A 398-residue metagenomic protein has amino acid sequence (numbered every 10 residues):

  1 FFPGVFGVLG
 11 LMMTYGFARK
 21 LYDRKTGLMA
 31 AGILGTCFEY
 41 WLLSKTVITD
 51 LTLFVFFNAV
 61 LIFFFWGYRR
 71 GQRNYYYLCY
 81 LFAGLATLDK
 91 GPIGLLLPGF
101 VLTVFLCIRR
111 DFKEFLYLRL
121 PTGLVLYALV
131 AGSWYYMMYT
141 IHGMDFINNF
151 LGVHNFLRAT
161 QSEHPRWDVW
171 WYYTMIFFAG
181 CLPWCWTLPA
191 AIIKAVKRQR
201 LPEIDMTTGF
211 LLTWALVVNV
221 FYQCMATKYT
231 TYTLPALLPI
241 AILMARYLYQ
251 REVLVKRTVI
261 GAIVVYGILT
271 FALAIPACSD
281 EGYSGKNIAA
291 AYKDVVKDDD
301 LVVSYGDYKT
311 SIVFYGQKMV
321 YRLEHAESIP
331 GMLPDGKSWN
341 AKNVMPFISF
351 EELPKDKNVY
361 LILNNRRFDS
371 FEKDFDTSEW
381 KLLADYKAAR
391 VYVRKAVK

Functional and structural regions predicted by a protein language model:
F1-L254: Membrane-integral, polyisoprenol-dependent glycosyltransferases of the GT-C/oligosaccharyltransferase superfamily
V55, L157, Y266-A272: Gly-rich Lys/Arg/Thr-decorated short loops/hinges at beta-loop-alpha junctions or inter-strand turns that position
R70-G71, E163, A277-E281, G336-K342: Short, flexible loop segments at the rims of nucleotide/cofactor-binding pockets, characterized by
M138-G143, G261, A272-P276: A membrane-periplasm/extracellular boundary helix in multi-pass inner-membrane enzymes that assemble envelope glycans
C185, A191, S311-F314, S370-F371: Phosphate- and divalent-cation-binding pockets in alpha/beta enzyme and binding domains that engage nucleotide-derived
T231, F271-K293: Hydrophobic alpha-helical transmembrane segments in integral membrane proteins
L248-F271: Signature aromatic-anchored transmembrane alpha helix within multi-pass, membrane-resident enzymes that catalyze glycan
S284-D307, Q317-K398: Luminal/periplasmic acceptor-recognition loop/helix of membrane-associated glycosyltransferases
